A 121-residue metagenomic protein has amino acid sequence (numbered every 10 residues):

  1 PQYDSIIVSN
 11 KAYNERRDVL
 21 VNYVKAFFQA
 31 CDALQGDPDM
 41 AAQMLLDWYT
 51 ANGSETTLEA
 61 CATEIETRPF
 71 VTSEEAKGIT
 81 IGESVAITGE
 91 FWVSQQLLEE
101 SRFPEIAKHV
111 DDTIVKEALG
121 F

Functional and structural regions predicted by a protein language model:
Q2-V19: A bilobed periplasmic-binding-protein/Venus flytrap-type ligand-binding module shared by bacterial periplasmic
Y3, N10, A62, T67-R68 (+3 more regions): Generic secondary-structure boundary/loop-capping signal
N10-Y13, A76, A118-F121: Short, structured secondary-structure boundary patches
N14-L97: Secondary-structure end/capping motifs
A86-F121: Conserved C-terminal helix/tail region of periplasmic/extracytoplasmic solute-binding proteins
